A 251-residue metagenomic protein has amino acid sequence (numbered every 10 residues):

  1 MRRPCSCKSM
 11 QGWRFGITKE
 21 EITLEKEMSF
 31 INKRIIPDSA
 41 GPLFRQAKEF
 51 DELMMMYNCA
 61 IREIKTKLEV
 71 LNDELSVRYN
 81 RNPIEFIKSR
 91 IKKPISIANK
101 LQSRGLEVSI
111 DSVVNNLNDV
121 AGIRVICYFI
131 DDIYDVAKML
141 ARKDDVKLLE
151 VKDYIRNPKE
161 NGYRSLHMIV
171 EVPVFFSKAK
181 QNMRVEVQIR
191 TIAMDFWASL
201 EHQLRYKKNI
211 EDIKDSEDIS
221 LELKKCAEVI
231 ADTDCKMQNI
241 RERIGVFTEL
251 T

Functional and structural regions predicted by a protein language model:
C5-C7: Cysteine-centered motifs
G16-I61, L68-E74, E186-T251: An acidic, glycine-/histidine-flanked metal-binding catalytic module
S29-F30, M54, I84-I87, V113 (+1 more regions): Glycine-rich, low-complexity intrinsically disordered segments
E74, Y79-A121: A glycine-rich, hydrophobic loop/mini-helix early in the fold
V114, C127-N239: Long beta-strand-rich cores associated with HINT superfamily self-processing modules
